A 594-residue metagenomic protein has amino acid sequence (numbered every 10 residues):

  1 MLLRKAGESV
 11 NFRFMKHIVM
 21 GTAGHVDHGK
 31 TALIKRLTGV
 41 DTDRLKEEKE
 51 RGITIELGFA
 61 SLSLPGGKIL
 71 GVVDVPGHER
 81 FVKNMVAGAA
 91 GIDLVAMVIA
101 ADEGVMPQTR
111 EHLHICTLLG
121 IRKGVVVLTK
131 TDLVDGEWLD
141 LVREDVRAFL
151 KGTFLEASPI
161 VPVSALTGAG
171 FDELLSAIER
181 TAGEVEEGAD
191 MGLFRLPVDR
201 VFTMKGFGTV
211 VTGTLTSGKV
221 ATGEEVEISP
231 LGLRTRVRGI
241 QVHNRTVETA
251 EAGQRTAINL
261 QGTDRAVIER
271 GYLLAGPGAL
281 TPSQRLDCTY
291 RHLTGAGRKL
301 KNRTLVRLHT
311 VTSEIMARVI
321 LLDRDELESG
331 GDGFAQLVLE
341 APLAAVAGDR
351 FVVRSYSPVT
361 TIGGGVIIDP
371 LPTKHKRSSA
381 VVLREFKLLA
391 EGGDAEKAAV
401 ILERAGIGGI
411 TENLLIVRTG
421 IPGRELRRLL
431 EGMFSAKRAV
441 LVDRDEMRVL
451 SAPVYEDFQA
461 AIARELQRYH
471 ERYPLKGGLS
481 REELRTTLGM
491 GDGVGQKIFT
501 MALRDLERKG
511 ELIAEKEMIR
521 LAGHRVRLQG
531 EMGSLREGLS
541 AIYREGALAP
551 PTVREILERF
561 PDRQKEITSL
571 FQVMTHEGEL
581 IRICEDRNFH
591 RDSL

Functional and structural regions predicted by a protein language model:
M1-F14: Intrinsic disorder/low-complexity segments
N11-V75: Conserved G1/Walker A P-loop phosphate-binding module
V26, I53-I55, S61-G66, A87-G91 (+2 more regions): Conserved catalytic network of the ASCE P-loop NTPase/AAA+ motor domain
D27, L33, G52, V72-D74 (+14 more regions): Residue-level signature of catalytic and energy-coupling elements of molecular machines, predominantly ATP/GTP-dependent
I69, V75-R80, A90-L113, I121-D140: Conserved Switch II/interswitch segment of TRAFAC-class P-loop GTPases
H78-E79, D102-M106, K130-D135, A165-A169 (+6 more regions): Conserved nucleotide-binding/hydrolysis micro-motifs of P-loop NTPases
V134-W138, A148, T263-R582, R587-L594: C-terminal effector modules of nucleic-acid-centric enzymes and ribosome-associated factors
E137, A148-A296: Conserved catalytic-core segments of large NTP-driven translation/proteostasis enzymes
